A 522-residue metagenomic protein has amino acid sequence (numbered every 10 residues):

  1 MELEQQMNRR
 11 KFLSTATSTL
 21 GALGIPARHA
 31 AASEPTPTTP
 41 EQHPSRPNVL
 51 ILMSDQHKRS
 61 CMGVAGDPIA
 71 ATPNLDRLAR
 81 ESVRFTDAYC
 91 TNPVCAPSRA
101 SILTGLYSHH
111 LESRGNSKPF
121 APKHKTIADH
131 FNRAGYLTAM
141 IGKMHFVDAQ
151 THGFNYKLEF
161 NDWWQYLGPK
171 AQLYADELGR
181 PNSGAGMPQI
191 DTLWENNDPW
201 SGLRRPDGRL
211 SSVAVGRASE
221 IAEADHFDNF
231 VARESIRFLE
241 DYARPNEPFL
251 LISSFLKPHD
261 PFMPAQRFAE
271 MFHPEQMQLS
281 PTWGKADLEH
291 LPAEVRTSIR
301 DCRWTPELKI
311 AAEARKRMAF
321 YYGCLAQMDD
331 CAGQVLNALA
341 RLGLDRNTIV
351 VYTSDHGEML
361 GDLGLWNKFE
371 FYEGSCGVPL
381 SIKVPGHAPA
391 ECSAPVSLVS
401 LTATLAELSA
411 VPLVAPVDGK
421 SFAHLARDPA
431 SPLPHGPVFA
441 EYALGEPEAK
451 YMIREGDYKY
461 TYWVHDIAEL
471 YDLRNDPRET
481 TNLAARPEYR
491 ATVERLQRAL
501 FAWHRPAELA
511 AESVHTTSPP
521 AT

Functional and structural regions predicted by a protein language model:
E2-W463, A468, P477-R505, A511 (+1 more regions): Formylglycine-dependent sulfatase
